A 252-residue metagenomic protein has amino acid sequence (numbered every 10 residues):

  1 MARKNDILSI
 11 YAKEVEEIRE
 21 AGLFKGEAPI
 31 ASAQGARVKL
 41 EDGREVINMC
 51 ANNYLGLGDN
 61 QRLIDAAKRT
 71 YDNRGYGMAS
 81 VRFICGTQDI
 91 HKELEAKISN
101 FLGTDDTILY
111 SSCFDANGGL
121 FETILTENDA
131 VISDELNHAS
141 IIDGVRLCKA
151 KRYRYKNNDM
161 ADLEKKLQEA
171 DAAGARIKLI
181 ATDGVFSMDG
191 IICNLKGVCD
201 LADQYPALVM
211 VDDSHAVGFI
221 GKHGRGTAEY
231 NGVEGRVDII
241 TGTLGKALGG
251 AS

Functional and structural regions predicted by a protein language model:
K13, E17-Y76, A207: N-terminal "arm"/small-domain region of PLP-dependent enzymes with the aminotransferase-like
D65, R69-C113: Conserved N-terminal alpha-helix of the aminotransferase class I/II PLP-enzyme fold
L120-A139: Conserved PLP-anchoring active-site segment centered on the Schiff-base-forming lysine
T123, S140-K149: Active-site-proximal loop->helix
E127, L147-K149, Y205, R236: Short, structured coil segments at secondary-structure junctions
Y153, N157-V211: Active-site phosphate-binding strand-loop segment of PLP-dependent enzymes
E229-S252: Active-site PLP attachment segment
